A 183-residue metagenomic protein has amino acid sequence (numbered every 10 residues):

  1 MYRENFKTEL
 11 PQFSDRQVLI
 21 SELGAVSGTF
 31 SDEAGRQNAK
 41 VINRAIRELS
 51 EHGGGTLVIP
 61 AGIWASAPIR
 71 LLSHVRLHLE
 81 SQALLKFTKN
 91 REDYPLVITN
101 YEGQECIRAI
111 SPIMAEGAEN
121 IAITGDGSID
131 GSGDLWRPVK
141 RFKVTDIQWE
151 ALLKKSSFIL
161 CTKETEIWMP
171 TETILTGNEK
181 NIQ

Functional and structural regions predicted by a protein language model:
M1-Q183: Extracellular/periplasmic carbohydrate-active domains that bind, remodel, or depolymerize complex polysaccharides
